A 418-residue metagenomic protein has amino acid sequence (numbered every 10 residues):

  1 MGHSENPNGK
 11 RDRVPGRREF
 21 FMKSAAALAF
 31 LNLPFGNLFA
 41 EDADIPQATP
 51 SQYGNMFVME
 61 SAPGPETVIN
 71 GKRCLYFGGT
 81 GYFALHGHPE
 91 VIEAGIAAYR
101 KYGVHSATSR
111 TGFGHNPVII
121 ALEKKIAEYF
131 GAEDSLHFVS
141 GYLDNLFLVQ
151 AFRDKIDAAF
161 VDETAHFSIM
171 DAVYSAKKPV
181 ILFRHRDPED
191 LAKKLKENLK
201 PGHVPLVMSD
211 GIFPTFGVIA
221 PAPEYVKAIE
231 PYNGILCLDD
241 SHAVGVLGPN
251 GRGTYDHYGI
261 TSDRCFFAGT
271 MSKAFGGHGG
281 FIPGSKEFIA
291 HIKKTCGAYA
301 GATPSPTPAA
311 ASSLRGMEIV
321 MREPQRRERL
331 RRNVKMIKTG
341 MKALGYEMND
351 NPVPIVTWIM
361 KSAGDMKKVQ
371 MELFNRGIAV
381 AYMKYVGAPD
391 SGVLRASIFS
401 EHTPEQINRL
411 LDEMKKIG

Functional and structural regions predicted by a protein language model:
M1-G16, F39-A40, F130: N-terminal secretory signal peptides
F35-V68: C-terminal segment of N-terminal export signals and the immediately downstream linker at the start of the mature
A48-P50, N55-M56, E328-K335, K342-R376 (+2 more regions): Conserved PLP-binding catalytic core of the aspartate aminotransferase-like
P89, E93-A97, K101, K124 (+3 more regions): PLP-dependent enzyme catalytic core of the Aspartate aminotransferase-like
E93, A97-G141: Conserved N-terminal alpha-helix of the aminotransferase class I/II PLP-enzyme fold
L148-F167: Conserved PLP-anchoring active-site segment centered on the Schiff-base-forming lysine
I181, H185-L238: Active-site phosphate-binding strand-loop segment of PLP-dependent enzymes
Y232-I235, H242, L247-P352, M360: Active-site C-terminal subdomain of aminotransferase-like
